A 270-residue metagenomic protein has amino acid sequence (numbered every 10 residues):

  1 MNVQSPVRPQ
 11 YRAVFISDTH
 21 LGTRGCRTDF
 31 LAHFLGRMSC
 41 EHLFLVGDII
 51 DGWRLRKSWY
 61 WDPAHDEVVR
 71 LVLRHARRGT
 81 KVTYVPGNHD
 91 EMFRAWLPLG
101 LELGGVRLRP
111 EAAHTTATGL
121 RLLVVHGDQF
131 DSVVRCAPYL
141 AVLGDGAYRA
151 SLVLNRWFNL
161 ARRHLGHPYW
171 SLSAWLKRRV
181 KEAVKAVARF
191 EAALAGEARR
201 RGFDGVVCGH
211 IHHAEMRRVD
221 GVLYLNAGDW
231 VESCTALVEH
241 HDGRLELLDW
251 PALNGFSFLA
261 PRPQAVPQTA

Functional and structural regions predicted by a protein language model:
M1-S5: A short, compositionally biased domain-edge/stem linker segment
P6-R12, L21-A117: Core catalytic region of metal-dependent phosphoesterases/phosphodiesterases, especially metallo-beta-lactamase-like
A13-F15, L43-L45, L123, V207: Residue-level marker for buried hydrophobic side chains located in beta-strands that build the well-ordered beta-sheet
D18, G47-D48, G87, H126 (+2 more regions): Active-site glycine-centered loops adjacent to acidic/histidine catalytic or metal-binding residues that shape
T19-H20, I50, D128, P251: Anionic group-transfer/hydrolysis microenvironments
G100-P110, L123, D128, S132-V142 (+1 more regions): Conserved beta-sheet core of the metallophosphoesterase superfamily
V125-F190: Active-site-proximal loop/helix segment associated with metal-binding centers of metalloenzymes
W250-A270: C-terminal regulatory/interaction regions
